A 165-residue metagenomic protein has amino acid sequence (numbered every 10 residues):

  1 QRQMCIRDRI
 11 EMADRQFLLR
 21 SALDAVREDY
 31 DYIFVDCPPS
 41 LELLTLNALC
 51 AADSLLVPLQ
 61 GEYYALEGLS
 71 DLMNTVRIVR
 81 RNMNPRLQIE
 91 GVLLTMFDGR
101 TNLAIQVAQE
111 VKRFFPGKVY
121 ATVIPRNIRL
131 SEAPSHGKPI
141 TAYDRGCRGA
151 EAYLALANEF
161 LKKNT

Functional and structural regions predicted by a protein language model:
Q1-I6: Short, small-residue-biased leader/transition segments that mark boundaries at the very start of proteins
R7-A13, Y63: Flexible beta-alpha connector loops of hexameric P-loop NTPases
L19-R20: ATP-hydrolysis module of ASCE/P-loop NTPase motor domains, specifically the Walker B Asp-Glu catalytic pair
A25-I128: Conserved catalytic-core segment of NTP-binding enzymes
K118, A150, L154: H/E-rich (His + Asp/Glu) clusters that bind or coordinate divalent metals
P134-E151: C-terminal boundary of histidine-terminating zinc-finger modules
A155-N164: C-terminal alpha-helix
